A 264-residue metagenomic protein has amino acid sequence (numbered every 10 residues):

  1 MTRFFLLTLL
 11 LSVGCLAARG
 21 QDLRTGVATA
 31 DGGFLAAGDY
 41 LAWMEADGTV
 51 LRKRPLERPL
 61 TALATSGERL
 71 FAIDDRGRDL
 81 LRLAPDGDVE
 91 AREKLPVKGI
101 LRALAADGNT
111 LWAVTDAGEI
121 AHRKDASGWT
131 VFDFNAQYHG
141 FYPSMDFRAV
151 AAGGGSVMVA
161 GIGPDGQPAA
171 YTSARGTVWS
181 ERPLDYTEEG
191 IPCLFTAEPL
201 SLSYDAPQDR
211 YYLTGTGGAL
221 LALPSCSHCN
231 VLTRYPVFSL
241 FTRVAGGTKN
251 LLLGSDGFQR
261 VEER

Functional and structural regions predicted by a protein language model:
F4-G14: Sec-dependent N-terminal signal peptides
A18-R264: Residue-level hotspots at or immediately adjacent to binding/recognition sites across diverse folds
